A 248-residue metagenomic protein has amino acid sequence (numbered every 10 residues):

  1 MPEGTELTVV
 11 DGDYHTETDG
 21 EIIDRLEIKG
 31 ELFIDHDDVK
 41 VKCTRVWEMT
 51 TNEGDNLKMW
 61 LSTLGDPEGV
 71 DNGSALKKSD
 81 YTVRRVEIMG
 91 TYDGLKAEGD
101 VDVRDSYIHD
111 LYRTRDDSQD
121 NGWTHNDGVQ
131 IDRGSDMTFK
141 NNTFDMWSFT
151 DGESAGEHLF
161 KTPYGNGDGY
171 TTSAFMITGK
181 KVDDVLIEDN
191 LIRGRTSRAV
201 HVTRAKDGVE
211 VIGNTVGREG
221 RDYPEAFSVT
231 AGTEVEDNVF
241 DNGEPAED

Functional and structural regions predicted by a protein language model:
M1-R45: N-terminal segments that cap or nucleate solenoid repeat domains
T8-D11, K29-G30, N52-A75, M89-G94 (+4 more regions): Extracellular beta-strand/beta-solenoid scaffold signature
T18, D35-V41, G54, M59 (+13 more regions): Parallel beta-helix/beta-solenoid
S135, T143-M146, D151-E153: Short helix-loop boundary/capping segments
L186-D222: Ankyrin-repeat and related helical/solenoid repeat scaffolds used for protein-protein interactions
V209-D248: Leucine-rich solenoid repeat scaffolds
